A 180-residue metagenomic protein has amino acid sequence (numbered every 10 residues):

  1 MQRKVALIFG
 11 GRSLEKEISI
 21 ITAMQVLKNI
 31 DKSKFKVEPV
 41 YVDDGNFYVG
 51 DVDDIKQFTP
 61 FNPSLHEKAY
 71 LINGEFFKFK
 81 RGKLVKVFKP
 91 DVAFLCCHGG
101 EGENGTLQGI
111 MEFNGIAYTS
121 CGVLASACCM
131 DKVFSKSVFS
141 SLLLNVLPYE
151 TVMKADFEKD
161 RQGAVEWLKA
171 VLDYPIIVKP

Functional and structural regions predicted by a protein language model:
M1-T119, V123-L124, C128-M130, F134 (+1 more regions): ATP-binding N-terminal substructure of ATP-dependent carboxylate-amine bond-forming enzymes
S19, V146-T151, P175-P180: Glycine-rich phosphate-binding loop of ATP-grasp-fold ATP-dependent ligases
K32-K34, F113, S141-L144, V171-L172: Short, well-ordered coil/turn elements that cap or connect secondary structure elements
V133-L142: Structured adenosyl-cofactor binding patch, chiefly the S-adenosyl-L-methionine
F139-S140, L168-P180: ATP-grasp fold ATP-binding core
